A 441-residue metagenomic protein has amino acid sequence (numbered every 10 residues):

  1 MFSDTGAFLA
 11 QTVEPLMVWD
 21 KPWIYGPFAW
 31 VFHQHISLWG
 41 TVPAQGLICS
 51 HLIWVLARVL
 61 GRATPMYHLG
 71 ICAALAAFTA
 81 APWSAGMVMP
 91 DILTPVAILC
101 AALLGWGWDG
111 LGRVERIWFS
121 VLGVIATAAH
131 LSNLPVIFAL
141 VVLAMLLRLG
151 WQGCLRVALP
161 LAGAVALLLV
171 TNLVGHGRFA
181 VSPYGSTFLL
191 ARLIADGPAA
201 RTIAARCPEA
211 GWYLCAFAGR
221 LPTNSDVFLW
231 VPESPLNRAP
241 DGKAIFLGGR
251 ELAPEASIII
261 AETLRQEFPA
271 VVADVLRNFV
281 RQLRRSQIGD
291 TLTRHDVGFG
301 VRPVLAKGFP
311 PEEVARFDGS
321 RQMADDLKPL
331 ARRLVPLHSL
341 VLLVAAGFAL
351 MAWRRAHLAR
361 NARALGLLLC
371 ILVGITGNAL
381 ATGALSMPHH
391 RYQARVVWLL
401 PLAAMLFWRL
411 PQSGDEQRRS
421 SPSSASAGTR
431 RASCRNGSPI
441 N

Functional and structural regions predicted by a protein language model:
M1-F8, L16-F28, F32-I36, V181 (+1 more regions): Extracytoplasmic catalytic/substrate-binding loops of multi-pass membrane glycan-assembly enzymes
H35-A44, R277-I371: Membrane-interface anchor segments at the N-terminal boundary of transmembrane helices in multi-pass membrane enzymes
W39-Y67, A73, A77, V96 (+2 more regions): Transmembrane-helix motifs of polytopic, lipid-linked glycan transferases
W83-L93: Short acidic/glycine- and proline-prone juxtamembrane loop motifs at membrane-interface regions of multi-pass membrane
A101-W118: Membrane-interface transmembrane helices that cradle and orient dolichyl/undecaprenyl
R116-H130, V141-V142, P160-V170: Membrane-interface alpha helices of multi-pass inner-membrane proteins
S132-L146, V157-L161, S182-P183: Transmembrane-embedded, aromatic-rich helix segments that form part of the hydrophobic channel/pocket engaging
S182-E313: Membrane-proximal stem/loop segments at transmembrane-domain junctions that anchor or position
